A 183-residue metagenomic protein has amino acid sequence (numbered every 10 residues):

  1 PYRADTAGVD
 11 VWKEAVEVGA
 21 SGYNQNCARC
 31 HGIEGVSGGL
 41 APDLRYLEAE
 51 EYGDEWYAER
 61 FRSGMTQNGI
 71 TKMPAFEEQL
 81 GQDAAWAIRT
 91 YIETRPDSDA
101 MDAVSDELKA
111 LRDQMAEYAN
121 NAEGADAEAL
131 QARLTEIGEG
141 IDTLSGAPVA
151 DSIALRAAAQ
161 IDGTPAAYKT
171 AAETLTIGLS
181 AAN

Functional and structural regions predicted by a protein language model:
P1-A15, R29-E48: His/Cys-centered metal/cofactor-coordination and adjacent catalytic loops
P1-G22, D99, Q114-D126: Electrostatic cytochrome c docking/interface patches
V9, K13, E77, S105 (+1 more regions): Short, structured coil/loop segments at alpha-helix boundaries
V11-E34, Y52-S63, I88, S105-R112: Sequence/structural segment immediately N-terminal to covalent heme-attachment motifs in c-type and related
G38, R45-D99, I137-G138, A154-A167 (+2 more regions): Extracytoplasmic electron-transfer domains, predominantly the class I c-type cytochrome c fold
E93-L111: Pro/Ala/Gly-rich low-complexity, hydrophilic intrinsically disordered segments
E107-N183: Mature extracytoplasmic or organellar-lumen-exposed domains after removal of signal/transit peptides
